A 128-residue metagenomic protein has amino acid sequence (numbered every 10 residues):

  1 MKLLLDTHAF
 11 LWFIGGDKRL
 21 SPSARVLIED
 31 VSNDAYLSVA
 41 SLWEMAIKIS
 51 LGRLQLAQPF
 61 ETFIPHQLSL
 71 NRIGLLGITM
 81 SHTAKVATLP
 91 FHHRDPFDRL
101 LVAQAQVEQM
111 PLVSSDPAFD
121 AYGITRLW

Functional and structural regions predicted by a protein language model:
M1-S38, L51-H66, E108, P117 (+1 more regions): Short, well-structured N-terminal submotif of metal-dependent ribonuclease cores
G16-D17, K48, L89, T125: Residue-level signal for well-ordered alpha-helical positions
L42: Binuclear metal-dependent hydrolase catalytic cores
M45: Phosphate/NTP-binding elements of NTP-utilizing enzymes
Q55-E61, P65, S69-S115: Active-site neighborhoods of divalent-metal-dependent phosphate/nucleic-acid chemistry enzymes
N71, Y122-G123: Short, structured coil segments at secondary-structure junctions
L112, G123-R126: C-terminal alpha-helix/helix-terminus motif
